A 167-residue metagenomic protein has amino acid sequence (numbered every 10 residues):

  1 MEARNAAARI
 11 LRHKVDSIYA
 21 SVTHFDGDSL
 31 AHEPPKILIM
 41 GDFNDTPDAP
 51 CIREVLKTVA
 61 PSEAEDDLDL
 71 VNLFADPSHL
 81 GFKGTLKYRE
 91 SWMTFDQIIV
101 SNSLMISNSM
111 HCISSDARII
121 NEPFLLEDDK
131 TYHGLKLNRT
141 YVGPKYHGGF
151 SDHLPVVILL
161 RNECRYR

Functional and structural regions predicted by a protein language model:
E2-A8: Signature for the C-terminal beta-barrel architecture of outer-membrane proteins
N5, V15-L38, N44-R167: Metal-dependent phosphoester-hydrolase catalytic domains
